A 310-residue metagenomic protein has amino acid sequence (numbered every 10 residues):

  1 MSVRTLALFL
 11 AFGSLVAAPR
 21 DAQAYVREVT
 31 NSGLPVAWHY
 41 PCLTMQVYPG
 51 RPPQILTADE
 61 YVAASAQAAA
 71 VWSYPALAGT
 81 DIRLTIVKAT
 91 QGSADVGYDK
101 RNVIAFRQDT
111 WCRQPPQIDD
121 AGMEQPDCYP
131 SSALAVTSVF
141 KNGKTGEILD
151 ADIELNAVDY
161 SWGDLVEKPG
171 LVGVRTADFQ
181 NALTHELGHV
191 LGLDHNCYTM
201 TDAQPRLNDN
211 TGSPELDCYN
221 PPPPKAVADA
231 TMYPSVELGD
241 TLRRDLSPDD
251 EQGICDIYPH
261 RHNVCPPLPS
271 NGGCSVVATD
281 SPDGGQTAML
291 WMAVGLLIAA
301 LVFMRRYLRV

Functional and structural regions predicted by a protein language model:
A17-P19: N-terminal signal peptide c-region/cleavage motif recognized by signal peptidases
A22-Y25: Boundary of Sec targeting at the N-terminus
R27-A66: Fold-level signature of zinc-dependent metallopeptidase catalytic domains
M45, W72, L155, H185 (+2 more regions): Divalent metal-coordination and catalytic microenvironments
V62-T184, V190-P221: Metzincin-family zinc-dependent endopeptidase catalytic domain
D152-E154, Q204-P282: Extracellular (secreted or membrane-anchored) zinc-dependent metallopeptidases, primarily metzincins but also closely
V277-A293: Juxtamembrane/start-of-transmembrane alpha-helix segments at the extracytoplasmic/lumenal side of membrane anchors
A288-Y307: A cross-kingdom C-terminal cell-surface attachment/processing module
